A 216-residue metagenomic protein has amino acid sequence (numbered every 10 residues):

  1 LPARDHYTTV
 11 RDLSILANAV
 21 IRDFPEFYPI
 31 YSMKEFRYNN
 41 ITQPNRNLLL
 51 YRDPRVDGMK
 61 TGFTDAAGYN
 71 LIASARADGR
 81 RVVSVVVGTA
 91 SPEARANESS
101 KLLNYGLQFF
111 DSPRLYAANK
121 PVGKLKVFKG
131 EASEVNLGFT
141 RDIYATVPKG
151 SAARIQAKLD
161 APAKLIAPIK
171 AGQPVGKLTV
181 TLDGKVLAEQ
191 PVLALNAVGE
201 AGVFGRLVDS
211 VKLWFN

Functional and structural regions predicted by a protein language model:
L1-P2: Surface-exposed aromatic
D5-N216: Domain-terminus/edge residues, biased toward the C-terminal soluble/receptor-binding domains of extracytoplasmic
